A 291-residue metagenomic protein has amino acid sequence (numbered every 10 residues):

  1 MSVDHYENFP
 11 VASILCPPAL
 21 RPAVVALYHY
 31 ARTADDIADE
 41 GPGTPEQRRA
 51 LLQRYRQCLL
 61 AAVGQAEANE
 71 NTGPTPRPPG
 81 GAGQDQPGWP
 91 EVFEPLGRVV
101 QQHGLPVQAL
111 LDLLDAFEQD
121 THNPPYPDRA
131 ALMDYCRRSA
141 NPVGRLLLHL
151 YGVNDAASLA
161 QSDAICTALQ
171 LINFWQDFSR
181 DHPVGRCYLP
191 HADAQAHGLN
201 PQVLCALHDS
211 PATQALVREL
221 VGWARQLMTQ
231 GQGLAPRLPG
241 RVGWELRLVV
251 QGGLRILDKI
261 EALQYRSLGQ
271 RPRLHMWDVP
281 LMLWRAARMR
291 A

Functional and structural regions predicted by a protein language model:
M1-E70, Q84-Q170, W175, S179-A291: Catalytic cores of Mg2+-dependent Asp-rich isoprenoid enzymes
P74-A82: Short, low-complexity intrinsically disordered segments enriched in A/P/G/S/L with frequent Arg, especially at protein
